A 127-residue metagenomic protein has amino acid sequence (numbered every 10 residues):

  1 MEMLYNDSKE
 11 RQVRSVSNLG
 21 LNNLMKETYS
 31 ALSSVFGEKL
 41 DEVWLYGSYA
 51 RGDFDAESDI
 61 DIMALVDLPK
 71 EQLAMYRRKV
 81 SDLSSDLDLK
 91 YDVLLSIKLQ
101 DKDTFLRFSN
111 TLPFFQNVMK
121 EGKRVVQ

Functional and structural regions predicted by a protein language model:
M1-K39, R51-A56, D67-Q127: Catalytic core of pol beta-like nucleotidyltransferases
D41-Y49: Short gly/ser-rich loop at a beta-strand->alpha-helix junction or flexible surface loop bordering the NTP-binding
D61-L65: Short beta-strand->loop micro-motif that forms the acidic, two-metal-ion catalytic signature in nucleotide-processing
